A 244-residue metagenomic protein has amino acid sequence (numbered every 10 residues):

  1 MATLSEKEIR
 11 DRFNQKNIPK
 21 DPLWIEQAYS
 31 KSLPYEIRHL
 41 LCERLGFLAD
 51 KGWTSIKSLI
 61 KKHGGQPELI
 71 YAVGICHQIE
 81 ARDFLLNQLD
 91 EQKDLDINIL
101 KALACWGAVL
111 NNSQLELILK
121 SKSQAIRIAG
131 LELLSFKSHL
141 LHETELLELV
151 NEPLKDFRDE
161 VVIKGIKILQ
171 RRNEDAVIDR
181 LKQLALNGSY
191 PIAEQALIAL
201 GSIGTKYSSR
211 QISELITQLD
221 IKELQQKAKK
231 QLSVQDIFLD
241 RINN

Functional and structural regions predicted by a protein language model:
A2-N17, E26-Q27, Y35-D50, S58-K61 (+9 more regions): Structural detector for internal amphipathic alpha-helices that build alpha-solenoid repeat scaffolds
W24-E26, S55-K57, F84-L86, Q114-E116 (+3 more regions): Buried hydrophobic core positions in alpha-solenoid tandem helical repeats
L146-L147, P191, D220-I221: HEAT/HEAT-like alpha-solenoid repeats
R241-N244: Short acidic DE-rich linear segments
